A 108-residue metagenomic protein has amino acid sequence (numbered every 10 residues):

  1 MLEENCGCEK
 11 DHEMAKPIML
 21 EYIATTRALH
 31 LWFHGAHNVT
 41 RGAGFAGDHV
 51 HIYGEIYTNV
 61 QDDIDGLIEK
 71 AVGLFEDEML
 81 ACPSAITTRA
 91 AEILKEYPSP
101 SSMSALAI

Functional and structural regions predicted by a protein language model:
E4-C6: Extracellular secreted precursors and ectodomains with disulfide-bonded cysteine-rich loops/domains
C8-A43, M103-I108: Alpha-helical bundle segments that constitute or directly flank the non-heme di-iron/ferroxidase center
M19, I86-I108: Acidic/histidine-rich alpha-helical segments that form the ligand environment of transition-metal centers
H34, T40, E78-E92: Long, contiguous binding/interaction regions
G47-S84: Conserved alpha-helical segments that form or flank metal/cofactor-binding pockets of metalloenzymes
